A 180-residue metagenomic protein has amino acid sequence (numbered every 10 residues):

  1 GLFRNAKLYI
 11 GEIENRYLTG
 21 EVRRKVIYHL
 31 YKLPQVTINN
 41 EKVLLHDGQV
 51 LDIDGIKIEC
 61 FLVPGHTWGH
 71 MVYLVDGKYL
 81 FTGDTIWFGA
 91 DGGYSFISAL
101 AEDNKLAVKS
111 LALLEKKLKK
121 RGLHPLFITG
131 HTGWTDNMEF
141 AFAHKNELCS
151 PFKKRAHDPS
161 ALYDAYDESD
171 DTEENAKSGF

Functional and structural regions predicted by a protein language model:
G1-Q49, N146-Y166: Active-site HxH/HxHxD metal-binding segment of metal-dependent hydrolases
F3, I53-G55, G122: Short, well-ordered coil/turn elements that cap or connect secondary structure elements
I13, Q49, I56, K78-Y79: Well-ordered beta-strand scaffold positions
I13, Q49-V50, G65, T132: Residues that form or immediately flank small-molecule/cofactor binding pockets and catalytic motifs
H29-N39, C60, Y94, D167-F180: Short secondary-structure transition/capping segments
L44-L45, L51-I56, F61: A conserved mid-domain beta-alpha-beta active-site/ligand-binding segment of alpha/beta enzyme cores
K57-P64, W68-F140: Metallo-beta-lactamase
V108-F180: Divalent-metal (often Zn2+) His-rich catalytic cores of metallo-beta-lactamase-fold enzymes
